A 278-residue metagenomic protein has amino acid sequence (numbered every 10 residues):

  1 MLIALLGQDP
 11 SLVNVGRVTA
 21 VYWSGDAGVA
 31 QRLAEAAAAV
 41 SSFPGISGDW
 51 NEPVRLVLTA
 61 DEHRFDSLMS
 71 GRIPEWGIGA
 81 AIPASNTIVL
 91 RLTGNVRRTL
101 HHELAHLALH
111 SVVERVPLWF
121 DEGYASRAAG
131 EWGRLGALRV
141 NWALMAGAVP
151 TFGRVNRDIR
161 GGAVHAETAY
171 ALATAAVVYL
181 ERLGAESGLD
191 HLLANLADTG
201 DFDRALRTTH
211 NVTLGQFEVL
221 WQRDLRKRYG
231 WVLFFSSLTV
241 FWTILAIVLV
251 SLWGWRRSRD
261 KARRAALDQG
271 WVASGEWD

Functional and structural regions predicted by a protein language model:
M1-N14, L233: Bacterial Sec-dependent signal peptides at the C-terminal "C-region" and cleavage site
L6, V15, W76-I78, Y229 (+2 more regions): Feature targets compositionally biased, intrinsically disordered low-complexity regions with long contiguous runs
D9-P117, I159, A169, F202: Juxtacatalytic substrate-recognition/specificity segment
T19, I46, R72, R115 (+6 more regions): Acidic, low-complexity intrinsically disordered regions
G71-T99, S111-L238: Acidic/His/Gly-enriched intrinsically disordered linker/tail segments that often contain short helix/coil "MoRF-like"
H101-V116, Y170-A176, W242-R259: A short, terminal or domain-edge coil/loop segment
K227-D278: C-terminal single-pass membrane-anchor helix
